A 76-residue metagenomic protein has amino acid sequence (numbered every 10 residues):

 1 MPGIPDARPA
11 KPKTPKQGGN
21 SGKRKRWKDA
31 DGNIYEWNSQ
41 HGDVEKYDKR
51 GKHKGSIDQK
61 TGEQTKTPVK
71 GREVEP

Functional and structural regions predicted by a protein language model:
M1-P76: Catalytic toxin/effector domains delivered as secreted proteins or via bacterial secretion systems
